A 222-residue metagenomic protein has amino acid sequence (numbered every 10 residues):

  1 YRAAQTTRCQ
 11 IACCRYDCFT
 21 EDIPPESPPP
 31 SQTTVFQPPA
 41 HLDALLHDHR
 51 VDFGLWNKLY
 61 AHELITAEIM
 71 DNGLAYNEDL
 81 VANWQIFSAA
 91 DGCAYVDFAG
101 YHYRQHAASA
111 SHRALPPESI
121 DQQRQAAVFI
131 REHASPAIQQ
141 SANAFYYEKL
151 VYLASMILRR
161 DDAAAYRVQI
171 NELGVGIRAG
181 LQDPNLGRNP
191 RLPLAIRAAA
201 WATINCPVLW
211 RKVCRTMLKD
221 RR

Functional and structural regions predicted by a protein language model:
Y1-A94, Y101, Q105-P117: Donor-binding/catalytic cores of nucleotide-activated saccharide and glycerol-phosphate transferases/polymerases
Y76, I120, Q140-N143: Inter-repeat boundary and helix-capping residues of tandem alpha-helical solenoids
Q85, F145-E148, L194-R197: Amphipathic alpha-helical interaction segments
A89, H133, M156: Active-site catalytic microenvironments for nucleophilic, acid-base chemistry
A99-H106, R113-I138, Y152, R160-L181: Catalytic core of nucleotide-sugar-dependent glycosyltransferases
E132, R159-R222: Membrane-interface aromatic/basic loop that binds lipid-linked glycans or pyrophosphate carriers, typified by
N143-M156: Amphipathic alpha-helical repeat scaffolds of TPR domains
